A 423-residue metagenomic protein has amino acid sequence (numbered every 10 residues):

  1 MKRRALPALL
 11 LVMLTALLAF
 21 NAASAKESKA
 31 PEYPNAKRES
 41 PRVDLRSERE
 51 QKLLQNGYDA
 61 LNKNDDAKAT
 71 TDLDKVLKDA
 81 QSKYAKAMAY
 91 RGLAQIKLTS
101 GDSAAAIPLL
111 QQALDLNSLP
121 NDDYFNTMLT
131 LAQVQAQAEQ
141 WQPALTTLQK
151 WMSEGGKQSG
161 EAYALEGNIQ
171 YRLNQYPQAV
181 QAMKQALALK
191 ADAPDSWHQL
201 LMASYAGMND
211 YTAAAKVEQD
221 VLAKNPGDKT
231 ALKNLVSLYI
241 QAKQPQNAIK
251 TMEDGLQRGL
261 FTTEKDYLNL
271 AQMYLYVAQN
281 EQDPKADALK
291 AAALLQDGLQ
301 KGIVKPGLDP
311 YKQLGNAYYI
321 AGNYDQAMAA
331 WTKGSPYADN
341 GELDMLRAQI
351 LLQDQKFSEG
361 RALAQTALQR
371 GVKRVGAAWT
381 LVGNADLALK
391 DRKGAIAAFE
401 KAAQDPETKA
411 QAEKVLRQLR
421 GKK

Functional and structural regions predicted by a protein language model:
K2-A8, A16-N126, A136-Q137, T146 (+4 more regions): N-terminal leader/linker segments that initiate helical-solenoid repeat arrays
L45-Q55, Y84-Y90, P120-T130, G155-L165 (+10 more regions): Generic helix N-cap/helix-start motif at coil->alpha-helix transitions
Y58, Q95, Q133, N168 (+9 more regions): Residue-level recognition of tetratricopeptide repeat
F125, L129, L308-V372: Alpha-helical adaptor scaffolds
